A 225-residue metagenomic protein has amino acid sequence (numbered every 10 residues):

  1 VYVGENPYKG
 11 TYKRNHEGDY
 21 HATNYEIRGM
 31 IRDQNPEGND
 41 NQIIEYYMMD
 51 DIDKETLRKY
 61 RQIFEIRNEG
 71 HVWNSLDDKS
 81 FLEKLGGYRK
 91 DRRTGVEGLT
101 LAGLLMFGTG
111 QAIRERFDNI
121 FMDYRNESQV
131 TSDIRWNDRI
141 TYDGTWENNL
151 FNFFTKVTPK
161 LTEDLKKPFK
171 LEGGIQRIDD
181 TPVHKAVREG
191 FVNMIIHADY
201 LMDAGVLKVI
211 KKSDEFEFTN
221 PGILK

Functional and structural regions predicted by a protein language model:
V1-Y8: Elongated alpha-helical scaffolds
K9-M202, V209-K225: Active-site helix-to-loop segments that bind/position phosphate- or nucleotide-bearing substrates and donors across
